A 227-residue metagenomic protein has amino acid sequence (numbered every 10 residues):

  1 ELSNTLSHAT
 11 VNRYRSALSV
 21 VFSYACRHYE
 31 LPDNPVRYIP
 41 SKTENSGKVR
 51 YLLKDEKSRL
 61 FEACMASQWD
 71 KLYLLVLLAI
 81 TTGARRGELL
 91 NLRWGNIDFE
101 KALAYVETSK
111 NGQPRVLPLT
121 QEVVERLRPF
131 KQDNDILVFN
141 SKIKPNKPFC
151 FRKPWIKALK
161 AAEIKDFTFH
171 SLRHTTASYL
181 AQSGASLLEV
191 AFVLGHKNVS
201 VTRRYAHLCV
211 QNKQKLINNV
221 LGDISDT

Functional and structural regions predicted by a protein language model:
S7-Y24, I39, L119, F151: Non-catalytic DNA-binding core/recognition domains of DNA-processing enzymes
H8-Y14, R27, L31-R86, L90-N91 (+4 more regions): Basic, Lys/Arg- and aromatic-enriched nucleic-acid-binding interface segment
S19-F22, C26, C209-K213: C-terminal flanking helix
R27, L77, T81-E88, P154 (+3 more regions): C-terminal catalytic core of tyrosine-transesterase DNA break-rejoin enzymes
R37, R59-A63, R115-Q121, E125 (+2 more regions): DNA/chromatin major-groove-contacting recognition/catalytic segments
Y51, T108-G112, E122, L194-N219: Catalytic-site neighborhood detector that most strongly recognizes the C-terminal catalytic loop/helix of tyrosine
K101, P129, D135, N140-P145 (+2 more regions): C-terminal secondary-structure termini that scaffold catalytic or DNA-interacting sites
T120-K165: Active-site/catalytic core of tyrosine-dependent DNA strand-transfer enzymes
